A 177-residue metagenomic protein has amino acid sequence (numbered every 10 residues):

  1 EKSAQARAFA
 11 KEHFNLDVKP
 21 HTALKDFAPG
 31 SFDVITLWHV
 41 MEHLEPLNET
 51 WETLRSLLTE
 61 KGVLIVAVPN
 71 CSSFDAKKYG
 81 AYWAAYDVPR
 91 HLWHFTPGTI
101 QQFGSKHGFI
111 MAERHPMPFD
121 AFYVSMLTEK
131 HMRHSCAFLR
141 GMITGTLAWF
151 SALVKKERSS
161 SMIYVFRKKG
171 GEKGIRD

Functional and structural regions predicted by a protein language model:
E1-S3, D87-L92, H134-G145: Short, Lys/Arg-enriched charge-dense amphipathic segments
E1-Y79, L92-F109, F119, S161-K169 (+1 more regions): Conserved SAM-binding loop
F9, I65-V66, A84, H134-R140: N-terminal start-of-chain detector that recognizes signal peptides and the immediate post-cleavage beginning
V18-P20, A85-Y86, R114: Short hydrophobic/aromatic-enriched beta-strand-loop microsegments
P69-S72, K77-A81, Y86, L139-G145: Residue-level signal for well-ordered alpha-helical segments
Y79-V88, L127-H134: Short glycine/proline- and charge-enriched loop/turn segments that cap or connect secondary-structure elements
E113-D177: A C-terminal cap/extension of S-adenosyl-L-methionine-dependent methyltransferases that defines the acceptor-substrate
